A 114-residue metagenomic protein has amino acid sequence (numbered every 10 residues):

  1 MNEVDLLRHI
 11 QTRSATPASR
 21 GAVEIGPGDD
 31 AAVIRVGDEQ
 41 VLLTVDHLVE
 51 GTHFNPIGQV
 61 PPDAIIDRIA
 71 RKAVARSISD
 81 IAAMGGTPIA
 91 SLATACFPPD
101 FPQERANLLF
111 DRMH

Functional and structural regions predicted by a protein language model:
M1-A64, M84, A93, R112: Extreme N-terminal cap/leader segments of soluble proteins
Q59-H114: A glycine-rich phosphate/pyrophosphate-binding beta-strand-loop-alpha-helix module
